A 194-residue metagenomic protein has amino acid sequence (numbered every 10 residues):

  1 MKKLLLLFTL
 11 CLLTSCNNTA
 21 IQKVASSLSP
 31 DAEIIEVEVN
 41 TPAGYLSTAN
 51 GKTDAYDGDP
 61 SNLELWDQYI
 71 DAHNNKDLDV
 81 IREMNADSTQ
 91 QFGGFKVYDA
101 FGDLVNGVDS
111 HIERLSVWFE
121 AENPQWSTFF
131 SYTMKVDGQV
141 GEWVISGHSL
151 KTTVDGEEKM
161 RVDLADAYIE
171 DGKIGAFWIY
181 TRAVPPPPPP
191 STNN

Functional and structural regions predicted by a protein language model:
M1-L4: Positively charged n-region of N-terminal signal peptides that target proteins for export
L12-S15: C-terminal motif of bacterial Sec signal peptides marking the signal peptidase cleavage site
N17-D79, E83: Short, low-complexity N-terminal intrinsically disordered segments enriched in polar/charged residues
Y45, A176-N194: Low-complexity, intrinsically disordered terminal/linker segments enriched in charged and Gly/Pro repeats
E83-K135: A solvent-exposed, acidic/Ser-Thr-rich amphipathic alpha-helical stretch
M84, F92, G138-G141, A167-G175: Short, solvent-exposed coil/turn segments at beta-strand boundaries
W126, V140-L150: A short hydrophobic beta-strand element
I145, E158-A165: Short, surface-exposed coil-to-beta transition loops
